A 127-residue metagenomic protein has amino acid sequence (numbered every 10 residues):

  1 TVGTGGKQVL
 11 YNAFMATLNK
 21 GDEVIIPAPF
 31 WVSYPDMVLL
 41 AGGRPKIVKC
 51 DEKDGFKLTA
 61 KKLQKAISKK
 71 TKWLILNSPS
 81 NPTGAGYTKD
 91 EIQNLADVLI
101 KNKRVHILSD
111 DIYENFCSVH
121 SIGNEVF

Functional and structural regions predicted by a protein language model:
T1, R44-V48: General small-molecule cofactor/ligand-binding pocket signal
T1-E23: Phosphate-binding glycine-rich loop
G6-K7, S78-P82: Short glycine-rich anion-binding loops that position phosphate/pyrophosphate groups of nucleotides and phosphorylated
A16-V38: Conserved PLP-anchoring active-site segment centered on the Schiff-base-forming lysine
I25, W73-I75, L108: Structural motif
A28, I47-E52: Short beta->alpha connector loops at strand-helix junctions that form conserved, small/polar/Pro-enriched
L39, K46, K57-K70, P82-F127: Active-site pre-lysine segment of PLP-dependent enzymes
C50-E52, S78, S118: Active-site donor-binding loop signature of nucleotide-sugar glycosyltransferases
